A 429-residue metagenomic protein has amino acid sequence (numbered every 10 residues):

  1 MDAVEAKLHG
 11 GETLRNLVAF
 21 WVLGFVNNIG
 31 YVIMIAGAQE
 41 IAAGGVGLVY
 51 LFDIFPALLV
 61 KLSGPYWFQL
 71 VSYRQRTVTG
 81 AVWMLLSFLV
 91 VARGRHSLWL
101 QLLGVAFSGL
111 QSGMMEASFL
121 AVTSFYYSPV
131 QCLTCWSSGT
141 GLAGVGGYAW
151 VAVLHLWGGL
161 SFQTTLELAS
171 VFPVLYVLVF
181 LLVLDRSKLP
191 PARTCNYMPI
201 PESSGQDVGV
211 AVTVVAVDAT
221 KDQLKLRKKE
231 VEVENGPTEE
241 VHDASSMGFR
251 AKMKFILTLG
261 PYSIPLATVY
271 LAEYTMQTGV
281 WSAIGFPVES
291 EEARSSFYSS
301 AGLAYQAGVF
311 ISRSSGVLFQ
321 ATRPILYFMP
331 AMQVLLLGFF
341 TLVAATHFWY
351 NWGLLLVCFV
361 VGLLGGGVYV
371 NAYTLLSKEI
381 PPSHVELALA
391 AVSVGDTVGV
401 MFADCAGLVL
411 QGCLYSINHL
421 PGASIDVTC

Functional and structural regions predicted by a protein language model:
M1-V26, A251: Cytosolic juxtamembrane N-terminal segment immediately preceding the first transmembrane helix of multi-pass
T13, L17, G30-A36, A43 (+7 more regions): Membrane-interfacial loop- and helix-cap regions that link adjacent transmembrane helices in polytopic membrane proteins
N27, F107-F119, V361-Y369: Core transmembrane helices of Major Facilitator Superfamily
Y50-L58, Y127-G159, Q163-Y176, F180 (+2 more regions): Glycine-rich segments within core transmembrane alpha-helices of 12-TM secondary carriers
A57-T77, H155, F310-Y327: Helix-to-loop junctions at the C-terminal end of transmembrane segments in multipass secondary transporters
S72-T77, V153-F172, V409-C429: A membrane-interface helix-boundary motif in multi-pass transporters
G104-S138: Cytoplasmic helix-loop-helix junction between adjacent transmembrane helices in 12-TM secondary transporters
L354, C358-F359, L363, S377-L414: A late C-terminal transmembrane helix in Major Facilitator Superfamily
